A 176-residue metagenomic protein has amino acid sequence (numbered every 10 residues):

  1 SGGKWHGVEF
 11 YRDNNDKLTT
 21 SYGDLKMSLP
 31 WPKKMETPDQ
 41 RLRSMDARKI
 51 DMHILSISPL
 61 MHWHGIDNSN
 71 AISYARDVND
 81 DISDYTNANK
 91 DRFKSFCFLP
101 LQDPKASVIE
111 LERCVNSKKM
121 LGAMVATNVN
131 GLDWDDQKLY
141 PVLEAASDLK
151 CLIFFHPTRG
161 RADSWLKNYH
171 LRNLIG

Functional and structural regions predicted by a protein language model:
S1-G176: Helix-coil boundary/capping segments in enzymes
